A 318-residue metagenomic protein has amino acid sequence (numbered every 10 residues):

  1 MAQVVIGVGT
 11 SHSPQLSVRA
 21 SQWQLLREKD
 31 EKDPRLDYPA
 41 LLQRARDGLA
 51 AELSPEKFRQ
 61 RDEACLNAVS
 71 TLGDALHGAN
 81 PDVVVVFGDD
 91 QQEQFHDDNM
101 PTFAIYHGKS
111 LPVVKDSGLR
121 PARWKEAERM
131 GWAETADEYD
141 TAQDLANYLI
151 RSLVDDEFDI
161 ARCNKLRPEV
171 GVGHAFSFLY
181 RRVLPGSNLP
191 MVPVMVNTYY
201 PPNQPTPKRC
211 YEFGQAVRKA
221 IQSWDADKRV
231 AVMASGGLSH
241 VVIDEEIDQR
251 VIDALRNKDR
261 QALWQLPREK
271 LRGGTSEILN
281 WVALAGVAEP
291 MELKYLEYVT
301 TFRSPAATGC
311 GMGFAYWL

Functional and structural regions predicted by a protein language model:
M1-A79, P101-Q215, A220-S223, I243-L318: Flexible, D/E/H-enriched segments
H12-P14, G88-Q91: Short glycine-rich, polar/acidic loop-and-turn segments at beta strand-coil junctions
D82-G88, V194, K228-G236: Beta-strand elements within well-structured catalytic alpha/beta cores of enzymes that handle phosphate/sulfate esters
D90-Q92, L238-S239: Catalytic metal-binding/acid-base residues of hydrolase active sites
H96: Active-site pocket-lining segments that scaffold enzyme catalytic pockets across diverse folds
D227-V230, V241-E245: Short conserved catalytic/interaction loops centered on acidic-Pro-aromatic/His motifs
